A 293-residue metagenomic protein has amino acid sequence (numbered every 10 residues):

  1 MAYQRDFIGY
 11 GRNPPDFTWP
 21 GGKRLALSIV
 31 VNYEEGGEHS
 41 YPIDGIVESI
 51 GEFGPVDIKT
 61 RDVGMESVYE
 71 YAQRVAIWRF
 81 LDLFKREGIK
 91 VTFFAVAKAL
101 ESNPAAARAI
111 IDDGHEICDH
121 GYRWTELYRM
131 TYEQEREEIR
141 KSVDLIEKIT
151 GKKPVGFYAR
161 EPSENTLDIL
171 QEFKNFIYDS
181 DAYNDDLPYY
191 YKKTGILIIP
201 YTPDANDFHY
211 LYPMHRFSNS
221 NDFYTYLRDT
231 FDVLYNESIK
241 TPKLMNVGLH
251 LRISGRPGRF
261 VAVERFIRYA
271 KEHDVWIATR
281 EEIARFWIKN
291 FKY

Functional and structural regions predicted by a protein language model:
A2-I198, P203, Y224-V247, I253-Y293: Catalytic alpha-helical scaffold of carbohydrate-active enzymes acting on polysaccharides/glycoconjugates
I199-D222: Positively charged, amphipathic and often flexible ligand-engagement surfaces
